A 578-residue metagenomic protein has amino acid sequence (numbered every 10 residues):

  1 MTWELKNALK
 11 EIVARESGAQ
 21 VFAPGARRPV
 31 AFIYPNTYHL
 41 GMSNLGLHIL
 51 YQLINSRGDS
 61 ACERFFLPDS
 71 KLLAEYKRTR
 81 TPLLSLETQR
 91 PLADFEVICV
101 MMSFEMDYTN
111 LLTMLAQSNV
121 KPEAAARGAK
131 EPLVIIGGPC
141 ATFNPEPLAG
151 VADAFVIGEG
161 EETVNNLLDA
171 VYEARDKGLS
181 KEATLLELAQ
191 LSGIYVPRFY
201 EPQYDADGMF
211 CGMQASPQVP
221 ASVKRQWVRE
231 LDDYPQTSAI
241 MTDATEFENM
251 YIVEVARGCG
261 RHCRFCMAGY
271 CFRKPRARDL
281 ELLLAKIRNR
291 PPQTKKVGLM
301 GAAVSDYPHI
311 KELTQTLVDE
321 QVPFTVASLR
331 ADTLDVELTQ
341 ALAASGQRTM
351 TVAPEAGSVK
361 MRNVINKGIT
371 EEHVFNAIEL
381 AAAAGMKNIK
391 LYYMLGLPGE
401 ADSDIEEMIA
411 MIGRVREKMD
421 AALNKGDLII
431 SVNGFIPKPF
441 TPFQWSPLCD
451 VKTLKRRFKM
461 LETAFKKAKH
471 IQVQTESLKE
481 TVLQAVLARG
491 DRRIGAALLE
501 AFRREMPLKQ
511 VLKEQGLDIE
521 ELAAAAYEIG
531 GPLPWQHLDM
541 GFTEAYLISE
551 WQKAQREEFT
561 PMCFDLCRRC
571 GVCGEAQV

Functional and structural regions predicted by a protein language model:
M1-A26, V30-F32, F458, A464-V578: Radical SAM enzyme core and accessory elements
T2-A31, Y38-H39, P197, Y204-I252 (+1 more regions): N-terminal [4Fe-4S]-dependent radical SAM core
F32-I33, T37, M106, A285-K390 (+2 more regions): Conserved SAM/AdoMet-binding glycine-rich loop
I33-P35, F65, M101, G137 (+1 more regions): Short hydrophobic segments within beta-strands
D59-K71: A short beta-strand-loop structural module common to alpha/beta enzyme folds
P68-Q214, P439-D491, L498-M506, Q510: Glycine-rich beta-alpha loop elements in corrinoid/cobalamin-binding modules across cobalamin-dependent enzymes
S70-K71, P202-D205, P308, E337-L338 (+7 more regions): Flexible glycine/acidic-rich beta-alpha junction loops that bind and position SAM and/or redox cofactors in anaerobic
T245-D279, R569-V578: Canonical Radical SAM [4Fe-4S] cluster-binding loop centered on the CxxxCxxC motif and its immediate flanking residues
